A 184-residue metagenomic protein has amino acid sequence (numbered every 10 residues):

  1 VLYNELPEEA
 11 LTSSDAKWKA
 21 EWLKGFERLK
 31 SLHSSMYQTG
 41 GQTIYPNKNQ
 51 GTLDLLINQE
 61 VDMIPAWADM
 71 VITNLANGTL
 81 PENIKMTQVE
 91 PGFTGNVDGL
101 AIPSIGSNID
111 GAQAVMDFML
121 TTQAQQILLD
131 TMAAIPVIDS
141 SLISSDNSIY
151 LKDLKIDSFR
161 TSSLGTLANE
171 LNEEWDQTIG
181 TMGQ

Functional and structural regions predicted by a protein language model:
V1-E5, S34-Y37, I57, V61 (+5 more regions): Sec-exported extracytoplasmic/periplasmic mature domains
V1-P81: Ligand-binding pocket segment of bilobal, Venus flytrap-like solute-binding proteins
K17, E21, I44-K48, T94 (+3 more regions): Extracytoplasmic/periplasmic, Sec-exported soluble proteins
E27, Q50, D54-N58, I72 (+5 more regions): Solvent-exposed, polar/charged alpha-helical surfaces in well-ordered, non-transmembrane soluble domains, broadly
L29-L32, Q38, L80-A101: Periplasmic-binding protein-like
D54, D157-Q184: Conserved C-terminal helix/tail region of periplasmic/extracytoplasmic solute-binding proteins
E60-V61, M70, P81, L154-R160 (+1 more regions): N-terminal entry module detector
F93-S162: Mature extracytoplasmic/periplasmic domains
